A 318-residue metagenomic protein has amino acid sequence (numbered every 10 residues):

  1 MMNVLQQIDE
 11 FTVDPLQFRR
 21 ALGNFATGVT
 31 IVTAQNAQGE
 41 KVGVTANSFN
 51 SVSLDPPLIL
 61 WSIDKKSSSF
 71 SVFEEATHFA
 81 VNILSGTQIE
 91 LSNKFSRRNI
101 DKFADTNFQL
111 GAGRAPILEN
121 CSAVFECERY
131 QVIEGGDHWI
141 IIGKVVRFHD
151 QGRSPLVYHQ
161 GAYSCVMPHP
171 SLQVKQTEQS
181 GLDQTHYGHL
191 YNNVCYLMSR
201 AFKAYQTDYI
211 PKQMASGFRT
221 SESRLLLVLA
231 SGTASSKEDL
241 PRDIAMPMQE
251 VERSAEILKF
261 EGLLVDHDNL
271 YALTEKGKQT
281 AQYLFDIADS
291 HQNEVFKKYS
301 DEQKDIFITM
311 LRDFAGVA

Functional and structural regions predicted by a protein language model:
M2-T45, N50-N192, T220, R242-S254 (+1 more regions): Active-site-proximal mixed secondary-structure blocks
G39, D208-E250: N-terminal helix-turn-helix DNA-binding core of bacterial DNA-binding proteins
L190-S221, F314: N-terminal amphipathic alpha-helix
K203, L227-S231, F285: Short, locally clustered residues in the helix-turn-helix/winged-helix DNA-binding domain
E256-I308: Charged, amphipathic alpha-helical coiled-coil/dimerization segments
D305-A318: C-terminal regulatory/oligomerization modules of transcriptional regulators
